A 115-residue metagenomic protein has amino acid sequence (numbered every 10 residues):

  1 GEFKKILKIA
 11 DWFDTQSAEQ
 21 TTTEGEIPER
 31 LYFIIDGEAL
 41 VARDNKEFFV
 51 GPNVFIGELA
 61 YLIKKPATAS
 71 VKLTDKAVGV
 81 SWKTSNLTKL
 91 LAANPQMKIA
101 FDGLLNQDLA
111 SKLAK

Functional and structural regions predicted by a protein language model:
G1-D44, V50-L59: Regulatory nucleotide-sensing modules
K4-L7, Q107, S111: A cross-family signal for key residues in well-ordered alpha-helices that form functional helical elements
E47-N106, A110: Cyclic-nucleotide recognition modules
